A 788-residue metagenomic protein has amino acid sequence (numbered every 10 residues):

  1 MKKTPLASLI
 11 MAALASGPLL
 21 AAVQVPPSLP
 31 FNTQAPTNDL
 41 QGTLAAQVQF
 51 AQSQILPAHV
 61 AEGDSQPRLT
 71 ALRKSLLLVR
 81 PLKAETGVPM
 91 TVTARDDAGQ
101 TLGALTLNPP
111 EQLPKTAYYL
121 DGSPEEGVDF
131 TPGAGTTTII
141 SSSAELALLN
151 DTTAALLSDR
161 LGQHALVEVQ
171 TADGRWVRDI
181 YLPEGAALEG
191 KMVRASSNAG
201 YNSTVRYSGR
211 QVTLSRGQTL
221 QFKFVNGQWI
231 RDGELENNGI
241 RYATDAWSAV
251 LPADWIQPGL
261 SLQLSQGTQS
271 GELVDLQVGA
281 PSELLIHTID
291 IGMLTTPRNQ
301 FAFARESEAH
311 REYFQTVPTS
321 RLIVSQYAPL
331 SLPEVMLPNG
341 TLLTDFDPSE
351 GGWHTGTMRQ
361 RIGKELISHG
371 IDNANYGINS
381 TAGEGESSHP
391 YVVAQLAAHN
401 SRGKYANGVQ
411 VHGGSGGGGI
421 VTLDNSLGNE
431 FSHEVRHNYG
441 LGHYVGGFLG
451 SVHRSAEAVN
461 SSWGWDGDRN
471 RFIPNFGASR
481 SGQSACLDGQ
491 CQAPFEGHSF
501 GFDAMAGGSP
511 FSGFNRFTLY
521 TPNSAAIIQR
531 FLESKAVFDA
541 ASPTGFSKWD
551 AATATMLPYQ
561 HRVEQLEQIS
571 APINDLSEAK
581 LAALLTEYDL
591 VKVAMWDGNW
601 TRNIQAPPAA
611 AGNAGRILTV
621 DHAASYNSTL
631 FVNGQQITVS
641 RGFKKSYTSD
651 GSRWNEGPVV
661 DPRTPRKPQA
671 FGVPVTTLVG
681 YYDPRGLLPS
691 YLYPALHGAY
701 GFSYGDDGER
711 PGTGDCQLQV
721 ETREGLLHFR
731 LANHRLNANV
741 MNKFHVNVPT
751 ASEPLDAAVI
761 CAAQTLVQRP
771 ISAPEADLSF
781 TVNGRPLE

Functional and structural regions predicted by a protein language model:
M1-A21: Gram-negative bacterial Sec-dependent N-terminal signal peptides
N32-T138, Q228, E234-L427, Y439 (+2 more regions): Propeptide-to-catalytic entry region of secreted or membrane-anchored zinc metalloproteases
T70-L72, G450-L566, V660-N739: Replace "(M1/M4/M9/M12/WLM)" with "(e.g., M1/M4/M8/M9/M12/M26/WLM)" and add "not limited to" to clarify scope
L76-L82, R194, S703-D707: Short edge beta-strand/loop segments characteristic of extracellular beta-sandwich folds
T131-V205, I230, E564-F631, S649-D650 (+1 more regions): Exposed extracellular interaction/assembly regions and N-terminal maturation sites
G185, S215-T219, S640-K644: Tight coil/turn sites that cap or link beta-strands
T219-E234, F643-V660: Low-complexity acidic/polar repeat-biased segments
G418-S451, F472-A485, G489-Q490: Catalytic-core region of carbohydrate-active enzymes that cleave or remodel glycosidic bonds
